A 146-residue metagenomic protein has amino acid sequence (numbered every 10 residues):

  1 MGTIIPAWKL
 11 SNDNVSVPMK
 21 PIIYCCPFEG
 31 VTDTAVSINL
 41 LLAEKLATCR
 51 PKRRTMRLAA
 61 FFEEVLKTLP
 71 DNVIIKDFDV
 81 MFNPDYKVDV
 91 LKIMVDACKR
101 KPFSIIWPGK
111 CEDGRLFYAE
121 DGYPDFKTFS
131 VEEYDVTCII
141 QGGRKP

Functional and structural regions predicted by a protein language model:
M1-I38: Glycine-rich P-loop/Walker A and Walker A-like loops and their local beta1-loop-alpha1 context in P-loop NTPases
N12-M19, E64-D71, D96-R100: Flexible, charged surface loops at secondary-structure boundaries
K20-Y24, P70-I75, F103-I105: Generic beta-sheet signal
A35-S37, T48-C49, C111-D113: NAD-dependent ADP-ribosyltransferases
N39-E44, D71-V73: Short, basic/glycine-rich phosphate-binding loops at helix/coil junctions that contact nucleotide phosphates
L41-L66: Short glycine-rich substrate-engagement loop in P-loop NTPases that contacts/grips substrate
T68-Y86: Conserved P-loop NTPase "ATPase switch" module shared by AAA+ and STAND
V80-P146: Replace "adjacent to P-loop NTPase cores in ATP/GTP-dependent enzymes" with "adjacent to NTP-binding cores
